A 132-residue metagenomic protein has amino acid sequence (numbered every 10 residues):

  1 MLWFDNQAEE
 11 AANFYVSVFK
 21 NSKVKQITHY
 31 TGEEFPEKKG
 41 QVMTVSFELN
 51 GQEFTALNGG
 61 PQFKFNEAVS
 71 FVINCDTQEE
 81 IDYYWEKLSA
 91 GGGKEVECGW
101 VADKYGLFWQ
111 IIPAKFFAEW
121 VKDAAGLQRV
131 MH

Functional and structural regions predicted by a protein language model:
M1, A12-V16, W85-S89, M131: Non-transmembrane alpha-helical segments in soluble domains of secreted/periplasmic/extracellular proteins
L2-G51: Core segments of cupin and vicinal oxygen chelate
A8, V18, L49-E53, K64-F108 (+1 more regions): Vicinal oxygen chelate
E9, D82, Q128-H132: Generic alpha-helical structural signal
K25, T55, F117: Nucleotide phosphate-binding site architecture
Q41-M43, E67, Y105, V130: Residues that flank catalytic or metal-binding motifs in active/ligand-binding sites
N58-P61: Short beta-strand/turn micro-motifs at beta-sheet edges
F116-H132: A short, polar/charged loop-to-alpha-helix boundary motif
